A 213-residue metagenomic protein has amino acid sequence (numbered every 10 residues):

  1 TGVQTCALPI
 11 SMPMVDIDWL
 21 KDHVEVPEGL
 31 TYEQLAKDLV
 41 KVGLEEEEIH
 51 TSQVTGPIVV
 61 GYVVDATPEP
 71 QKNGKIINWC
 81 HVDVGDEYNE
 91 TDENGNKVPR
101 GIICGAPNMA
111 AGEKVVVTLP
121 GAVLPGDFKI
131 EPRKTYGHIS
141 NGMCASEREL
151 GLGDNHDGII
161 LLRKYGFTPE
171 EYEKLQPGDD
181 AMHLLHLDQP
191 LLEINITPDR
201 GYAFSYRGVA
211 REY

Functional and structural regions predicted by a protein language model:
T1-L8: Short, small-residue-biased leader/transition segments that mark boundaries at the very start of proteins
S11-Y213: Phosphate-backbone binding interfaces of nucleic-acid-interacting proteins
